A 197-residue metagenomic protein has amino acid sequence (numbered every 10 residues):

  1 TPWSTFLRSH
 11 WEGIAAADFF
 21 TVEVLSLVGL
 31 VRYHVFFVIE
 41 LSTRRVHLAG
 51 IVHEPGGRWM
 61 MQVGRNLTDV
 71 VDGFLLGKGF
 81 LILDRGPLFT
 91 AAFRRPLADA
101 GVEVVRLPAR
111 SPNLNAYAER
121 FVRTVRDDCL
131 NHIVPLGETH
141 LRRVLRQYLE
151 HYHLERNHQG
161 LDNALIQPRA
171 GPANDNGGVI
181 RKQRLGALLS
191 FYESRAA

Functional and structural regions predicted by a protein language model:
T1-A197: Charged DNA-binding/catalytic regions of mobile-element recombinases
